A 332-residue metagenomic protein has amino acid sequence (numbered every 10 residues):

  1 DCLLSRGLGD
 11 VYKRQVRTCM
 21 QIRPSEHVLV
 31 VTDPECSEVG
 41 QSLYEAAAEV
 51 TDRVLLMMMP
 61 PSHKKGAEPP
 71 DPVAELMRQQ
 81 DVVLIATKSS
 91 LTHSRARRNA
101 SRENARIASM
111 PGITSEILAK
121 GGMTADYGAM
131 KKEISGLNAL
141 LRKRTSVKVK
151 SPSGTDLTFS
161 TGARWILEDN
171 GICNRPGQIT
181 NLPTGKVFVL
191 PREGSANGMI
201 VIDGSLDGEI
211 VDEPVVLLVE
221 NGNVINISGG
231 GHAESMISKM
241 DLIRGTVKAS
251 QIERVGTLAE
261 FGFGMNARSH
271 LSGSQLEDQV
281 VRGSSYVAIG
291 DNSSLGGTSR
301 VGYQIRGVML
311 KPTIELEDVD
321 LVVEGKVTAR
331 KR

Functional and structural regions predicted by a protein language model:
D1-L8, Y12: Single conserved hydrophobic/aromatic residue that forms the stacking wall/gate of nucleotide- or nucleobase-binding
K13-H27, M77, L140-R142, V147: Glycine-rich phosphate/diphosphate-binding loops that line cofactor/substrate pockets in enzymes
E26-D33, V83, V149, I200-I202: Short hydrophobic beta-strand segments
P34, M57-K65: Short beta->alpha junction loops
Q79-R192: Conserved, well-structured core segments that form the ligand-binding/active-site neighborhood of functional domains
P191-K239: Oxyanion-binding "anion nests"
I210, N226-I289: Dual-mode signal for accessory low-complexity, basic/Gly-rich regions
G273-R332: Internal helix-turn-beta structural module
